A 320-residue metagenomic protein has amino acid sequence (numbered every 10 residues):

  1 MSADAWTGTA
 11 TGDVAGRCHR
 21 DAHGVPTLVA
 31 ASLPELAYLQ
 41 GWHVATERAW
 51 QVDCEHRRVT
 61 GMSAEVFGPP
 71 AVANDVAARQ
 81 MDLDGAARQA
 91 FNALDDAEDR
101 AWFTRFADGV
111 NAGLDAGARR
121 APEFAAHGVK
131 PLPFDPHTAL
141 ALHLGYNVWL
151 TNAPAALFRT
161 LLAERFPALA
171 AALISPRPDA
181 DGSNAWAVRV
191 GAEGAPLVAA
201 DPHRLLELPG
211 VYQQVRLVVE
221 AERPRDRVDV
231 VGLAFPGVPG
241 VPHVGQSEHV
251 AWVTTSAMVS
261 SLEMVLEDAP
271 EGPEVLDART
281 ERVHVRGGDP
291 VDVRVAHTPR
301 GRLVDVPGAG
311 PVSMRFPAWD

Functional and structural regions predicted by a protein language model:
S2-P209, V219-P224, V231-V241, H297-R302 (+1 more regions): Substrate-recognition/specificity elements adjacent to catalytic centers across diverse enzyme folds
R120, E248-H249: Short helix-capping/linker segments at secondary-structure and domain boundaries
A195, V250-A251: Entry beta-strands of beta-propeller and related beta-repeat scaffolds
Y212: Catalytic core of carbohydrate-active enzymes
L217-G240, V244-E248, T254-D320: Glycine- and hydrophobic-rich flexible loops that cap the catalytic core of alpha/beta enzyme folds
